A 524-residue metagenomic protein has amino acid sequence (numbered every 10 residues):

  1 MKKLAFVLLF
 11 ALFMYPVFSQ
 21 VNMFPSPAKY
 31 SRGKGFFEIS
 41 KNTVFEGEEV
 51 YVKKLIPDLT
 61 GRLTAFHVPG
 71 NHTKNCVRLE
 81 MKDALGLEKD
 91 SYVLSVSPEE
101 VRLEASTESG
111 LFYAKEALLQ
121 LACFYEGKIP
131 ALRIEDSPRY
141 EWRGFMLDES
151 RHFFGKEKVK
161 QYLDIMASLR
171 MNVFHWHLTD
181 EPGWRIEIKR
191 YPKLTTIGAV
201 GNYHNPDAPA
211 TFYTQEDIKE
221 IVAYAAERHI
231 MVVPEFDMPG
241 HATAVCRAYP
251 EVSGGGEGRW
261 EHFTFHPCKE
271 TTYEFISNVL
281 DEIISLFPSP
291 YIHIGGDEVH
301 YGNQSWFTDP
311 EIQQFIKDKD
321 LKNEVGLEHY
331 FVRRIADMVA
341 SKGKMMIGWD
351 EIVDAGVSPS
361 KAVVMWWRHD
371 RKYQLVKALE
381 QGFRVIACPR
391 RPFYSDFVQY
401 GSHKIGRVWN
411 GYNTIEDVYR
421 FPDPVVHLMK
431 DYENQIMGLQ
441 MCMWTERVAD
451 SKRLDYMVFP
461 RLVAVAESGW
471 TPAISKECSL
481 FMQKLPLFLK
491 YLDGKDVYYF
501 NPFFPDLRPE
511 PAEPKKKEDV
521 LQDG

Functional and structural regions predicted by a protein language model:
M1-L4, V232: Positively charged n-region of N-terminal signal peptides that target proteins for export
L9, V17-R143, K342, M346-V353 (+3 more regions): Acidic, contiguous N-terminal accessory segments
E49-K54, S109-F112, F153-E157, F212-E216 (+7 more regions): Soluble non-cytosolic domains of exported or imported proteins
K54, F153-G155, E181-E187, P239-V245 (+6 more regions): Flexible loop/turn segments at secondary-structure boundaries
E88-Y291, F307, R334, M338 (+1 more regions): Feature activates predominantly on carbohydrate-active enzymes
V245-C246, P250-G256, W260-A362, R368-G382: Active-site neighborhood of glycoside hydrolase catalytic domains
M345-E351, G356-A362, R368-G524: Flexible, acidic glycine-rich loops studded with aromatic residues
